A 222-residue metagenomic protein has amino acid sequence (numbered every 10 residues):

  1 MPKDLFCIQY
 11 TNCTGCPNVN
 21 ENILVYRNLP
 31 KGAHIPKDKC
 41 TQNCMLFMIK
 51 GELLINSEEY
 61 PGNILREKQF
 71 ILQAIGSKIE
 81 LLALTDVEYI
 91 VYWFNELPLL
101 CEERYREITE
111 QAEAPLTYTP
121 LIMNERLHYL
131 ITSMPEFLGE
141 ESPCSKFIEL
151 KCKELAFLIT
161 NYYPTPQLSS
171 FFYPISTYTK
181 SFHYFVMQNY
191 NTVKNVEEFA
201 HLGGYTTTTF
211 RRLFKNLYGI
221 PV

Functional and structural regions predicted by a protein language model:
M1-V19, G139-E140: A short, N-terminal "cap"/entry segment at the start of jelly-roll beta-barrel domains of the cupin/DSBH fold
P17-Q111: N-terminal regulatory/effector-sensing and dimerization cores that precede helix-turn-helix DNA-binding domains
I49, T160, M187, N191: Short, locally clustered residues in the helix-turn-helix/winged-helix DNA-binding domain
S57, L82, Q167-S169, N195: Short, hydrophobic secondary-structure boundary micro-motifs
R104-L158, Y184: Amphipathic alpha-helical segments enriched in hydrophobic/aromatic residues interleaved with Lys/Arg
M123-E136, E149-C152, S169-K194, H201-G203: A short, Lys/Arg-enriched amphipathic alpha-helix from helix-turn-helix/homeodomain DNA-binding modules
N161-T165, V193, E197-P221: Basic/polar phosphate-binding segments, predominantly the helix-turn-helix DNA-binding elements of transcriptional
